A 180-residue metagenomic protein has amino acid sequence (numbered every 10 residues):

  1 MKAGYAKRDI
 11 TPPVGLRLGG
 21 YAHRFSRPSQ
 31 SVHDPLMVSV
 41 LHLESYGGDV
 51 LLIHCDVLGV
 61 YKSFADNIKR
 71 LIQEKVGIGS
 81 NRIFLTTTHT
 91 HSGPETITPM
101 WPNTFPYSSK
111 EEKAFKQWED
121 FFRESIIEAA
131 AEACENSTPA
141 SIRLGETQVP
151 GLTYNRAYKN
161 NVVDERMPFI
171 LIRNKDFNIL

Functional and structural regions predicted by a protein language model:
M1-T86, T90-L180: Conserved beta-alpha junction segments in alpha/beta enzyme cores
